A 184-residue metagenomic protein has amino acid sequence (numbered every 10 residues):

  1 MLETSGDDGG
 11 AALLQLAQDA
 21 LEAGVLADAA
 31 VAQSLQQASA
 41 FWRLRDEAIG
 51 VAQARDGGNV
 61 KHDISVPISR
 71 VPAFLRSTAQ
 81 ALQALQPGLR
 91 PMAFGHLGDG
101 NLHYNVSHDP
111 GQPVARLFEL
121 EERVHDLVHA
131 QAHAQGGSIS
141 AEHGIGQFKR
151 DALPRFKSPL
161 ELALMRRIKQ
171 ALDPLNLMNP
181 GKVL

Functional and structural regions predicted by a protein language model:
M1-L184: Noncatalytic alpha-helical scaffold of FAD-dependent oxidoreductases
